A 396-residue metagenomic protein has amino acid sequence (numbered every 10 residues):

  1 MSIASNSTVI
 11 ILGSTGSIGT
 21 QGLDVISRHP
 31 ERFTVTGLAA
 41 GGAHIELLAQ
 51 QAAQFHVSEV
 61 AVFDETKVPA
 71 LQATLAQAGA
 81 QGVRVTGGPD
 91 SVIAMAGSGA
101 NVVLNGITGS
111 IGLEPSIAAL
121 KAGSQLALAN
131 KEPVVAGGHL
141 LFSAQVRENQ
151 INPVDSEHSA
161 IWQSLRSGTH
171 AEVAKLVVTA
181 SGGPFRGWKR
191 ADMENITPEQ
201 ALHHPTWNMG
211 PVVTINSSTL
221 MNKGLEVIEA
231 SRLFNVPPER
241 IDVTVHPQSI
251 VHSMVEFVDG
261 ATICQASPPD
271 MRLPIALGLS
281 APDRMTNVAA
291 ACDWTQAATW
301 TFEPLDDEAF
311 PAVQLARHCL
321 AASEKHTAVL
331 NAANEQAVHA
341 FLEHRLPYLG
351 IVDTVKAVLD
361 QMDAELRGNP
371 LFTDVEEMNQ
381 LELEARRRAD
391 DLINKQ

Functional and structural regions predicted by a protein language model:
M1-Q396: Catalytic, metal-anchored helix/loop core of enzyme active sites in primary metabolism
